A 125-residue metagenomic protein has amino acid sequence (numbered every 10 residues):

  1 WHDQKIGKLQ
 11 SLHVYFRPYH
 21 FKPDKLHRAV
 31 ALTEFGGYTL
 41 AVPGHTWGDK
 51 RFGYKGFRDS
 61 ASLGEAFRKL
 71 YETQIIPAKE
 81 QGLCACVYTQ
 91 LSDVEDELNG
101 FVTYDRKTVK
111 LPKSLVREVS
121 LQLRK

Functional and structural regions predicted by a protein language model:
W1-K107, V119: Substrate-binding/catalytic cleft of secreted carbohydrate-active enzymes, primarily glycoside hydrolases
R106-K125: Loop/helix patches that line or flank the sugar-binding groove of alpha-linked glycan CAZymes
